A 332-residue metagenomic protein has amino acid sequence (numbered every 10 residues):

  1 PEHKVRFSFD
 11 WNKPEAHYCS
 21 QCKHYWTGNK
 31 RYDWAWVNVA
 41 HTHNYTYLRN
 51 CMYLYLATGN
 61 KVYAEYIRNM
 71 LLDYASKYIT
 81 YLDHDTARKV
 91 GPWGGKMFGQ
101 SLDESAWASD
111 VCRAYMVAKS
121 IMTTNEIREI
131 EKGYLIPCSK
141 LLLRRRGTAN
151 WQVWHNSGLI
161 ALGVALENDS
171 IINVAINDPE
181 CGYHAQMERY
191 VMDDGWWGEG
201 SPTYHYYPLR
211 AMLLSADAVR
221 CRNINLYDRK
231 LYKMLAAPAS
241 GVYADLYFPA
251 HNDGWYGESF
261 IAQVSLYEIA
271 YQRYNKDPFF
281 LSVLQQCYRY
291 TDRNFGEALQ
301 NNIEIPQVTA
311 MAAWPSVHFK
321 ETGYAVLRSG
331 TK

Functional and structural regions predicted by a protein language model:
P1-G147, V153-I160, I176, E180 (+4 more regions): Extracellular glycan-targeting catalytic surfaces
H43, Q100-D103, W151, P179 (+4 more regions): Secondary-structure capping and boundary motifs in well-ordered enzyme cores
A57-T58, A118-E129, L166-S170, A218-Y227: Inter-helical turn/loop segments and adjacent helix faces that build the functional surface of alpha-helical bundle
Y78-L82, M187, V191, V242 (+1 more regions): Short amphipathic alpha-helical interaction/hinge segments
R144, T148, I171-A175, A185-W197: A mid-sequence, solvent-exposed acidic-amphipathic segment
G158-Q186: Alpha-helical cores of eukaryotic small-GTPase signaling modules
I160, L166, Y204-K332: Carbohydrate-active enzyme catalytic cores, enriched for enzymes that act on polyanionic acidic polysaccharides
Y190-S201, V219-I224: Acidic, serine/threonine- and proline-rich low-complexity regulatory regions
